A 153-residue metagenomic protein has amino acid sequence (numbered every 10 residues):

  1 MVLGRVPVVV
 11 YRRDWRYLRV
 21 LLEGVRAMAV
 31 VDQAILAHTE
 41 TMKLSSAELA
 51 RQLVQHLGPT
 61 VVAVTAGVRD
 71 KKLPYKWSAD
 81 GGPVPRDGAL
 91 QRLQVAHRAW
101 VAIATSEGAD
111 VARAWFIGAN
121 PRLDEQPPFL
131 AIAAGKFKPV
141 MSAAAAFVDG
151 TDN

Functional and structural regions predicted by a protein language model:
V2-N153: Non-transmembrane "mature" sequence context
